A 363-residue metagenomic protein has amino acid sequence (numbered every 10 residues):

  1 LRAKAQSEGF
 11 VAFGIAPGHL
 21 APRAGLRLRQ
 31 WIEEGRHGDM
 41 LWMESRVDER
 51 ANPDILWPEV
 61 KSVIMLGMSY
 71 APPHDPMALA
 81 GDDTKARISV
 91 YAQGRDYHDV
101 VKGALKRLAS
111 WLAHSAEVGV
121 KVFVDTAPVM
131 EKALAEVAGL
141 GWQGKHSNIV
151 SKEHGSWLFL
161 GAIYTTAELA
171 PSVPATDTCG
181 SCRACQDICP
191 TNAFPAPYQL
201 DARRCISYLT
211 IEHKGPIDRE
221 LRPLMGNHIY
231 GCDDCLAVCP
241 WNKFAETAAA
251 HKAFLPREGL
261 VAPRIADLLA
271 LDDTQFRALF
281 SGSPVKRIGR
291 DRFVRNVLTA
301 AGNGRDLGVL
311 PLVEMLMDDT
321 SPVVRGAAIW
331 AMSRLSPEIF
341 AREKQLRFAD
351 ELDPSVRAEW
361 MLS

Functional and structural regions predicted by a protein language model:
L1-T178, I217, G226, A349-S355: Auxiliary alpha/beta "docking" domains used to position bulky ligands
F10, L20, A184-Y208, K214 (+2 more regions): Iron-sulfur cluster-binding cysteine motifs and their immediate structural context in ferredoxin-like electron-transfer
E220-L255, D267, L271, Q275-F293 (+1 more regions): C-terminal amphipathic alpha-helical segment
Q275-L279, D306-M317, S336-A349: Amphipathic alpha-helical scaffolding segments comprising HEAT/armadillo-like alpha-solenoid repeats
R290, T320-P322, L352-D353: Short inter-helical turns and helix N-cap capping residues of alpha-solenoid HEAT/ARM repeat scaffolds
A300-N303, A331-R334, E359-S363: Core register positions within helices of long alpha-helical scaffolds
